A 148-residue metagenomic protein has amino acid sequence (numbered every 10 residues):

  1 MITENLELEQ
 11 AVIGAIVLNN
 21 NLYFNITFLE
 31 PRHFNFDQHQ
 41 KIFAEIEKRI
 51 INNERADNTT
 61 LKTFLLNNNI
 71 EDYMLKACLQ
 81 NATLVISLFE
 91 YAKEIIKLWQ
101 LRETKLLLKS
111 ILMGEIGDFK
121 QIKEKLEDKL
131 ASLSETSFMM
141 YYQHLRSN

Functional and structural regions predicted by a protein language model:
M1-Q100: Noncatalytic partner-interaction/assembly domains of nucleic-acid and motor enzyme complexes, especially the accessory
L61-S147: Bacterial replisome coupling helices
